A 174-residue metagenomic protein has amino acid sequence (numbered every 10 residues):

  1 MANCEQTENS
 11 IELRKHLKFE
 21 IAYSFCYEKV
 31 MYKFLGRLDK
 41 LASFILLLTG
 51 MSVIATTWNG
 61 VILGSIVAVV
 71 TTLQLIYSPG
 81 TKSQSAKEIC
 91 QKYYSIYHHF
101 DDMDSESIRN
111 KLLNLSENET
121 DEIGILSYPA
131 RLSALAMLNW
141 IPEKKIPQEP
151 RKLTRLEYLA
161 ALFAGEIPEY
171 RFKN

Functional and structural regions predicted by a protein language model:
A2-L48, Y77-N174: Conserved non-transmembrane functional hotspots
Y23, G64-A68: Generic alpha-helical secondary structure signal
S43-V53, V67-T71: Hydrophobic, membrane-inserted alpha-helices
S52-T56, L73-K82: Short secondary-structure capping micro-motifs at structural edges
A55-L63: Transmembrane helix interruption/hinge and helix-loop junction motifs
